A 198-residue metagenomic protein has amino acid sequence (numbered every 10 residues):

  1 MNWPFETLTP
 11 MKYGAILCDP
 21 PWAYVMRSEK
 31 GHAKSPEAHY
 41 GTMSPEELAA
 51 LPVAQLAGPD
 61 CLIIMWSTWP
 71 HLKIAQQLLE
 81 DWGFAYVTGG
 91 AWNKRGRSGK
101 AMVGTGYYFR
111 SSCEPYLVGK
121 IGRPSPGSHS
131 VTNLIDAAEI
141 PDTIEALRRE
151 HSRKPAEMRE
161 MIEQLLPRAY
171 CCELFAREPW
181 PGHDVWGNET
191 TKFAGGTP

Functional and structural regions predicted by a protein language model:
M1-P198: Class I S-adenosyl-L-methionine-dependent methyltransferase catalytic core
